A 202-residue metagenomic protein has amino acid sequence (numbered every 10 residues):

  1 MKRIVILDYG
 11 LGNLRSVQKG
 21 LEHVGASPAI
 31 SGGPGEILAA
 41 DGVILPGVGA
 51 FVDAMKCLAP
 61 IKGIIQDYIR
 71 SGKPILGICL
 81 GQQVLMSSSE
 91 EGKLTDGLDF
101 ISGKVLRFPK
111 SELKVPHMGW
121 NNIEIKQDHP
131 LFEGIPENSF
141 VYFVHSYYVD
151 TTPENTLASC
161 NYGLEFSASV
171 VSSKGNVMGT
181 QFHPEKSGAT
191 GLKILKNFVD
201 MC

Functional and structural regions predicted by a protein language model:
M1-V5: Extreme N-terminal starter segment of soluble prokaryotic enzymes
L7-Y9: Short hydrophobic segments within beta-strands
S27-P28, V105: Generic structural signal for residues in well-ordered beta-strands
I37, R70, K104-C202: Amide-donor transfer/coupling interface in amidating biosynthetic enzymes
A40: An anion/phosphate-binding loop that grips the pyrophosphate of nucleotide cofactors and donors
I44-P46: Structural motif
G49-M118: Cysteine-nucleophile active-site neighborhood
